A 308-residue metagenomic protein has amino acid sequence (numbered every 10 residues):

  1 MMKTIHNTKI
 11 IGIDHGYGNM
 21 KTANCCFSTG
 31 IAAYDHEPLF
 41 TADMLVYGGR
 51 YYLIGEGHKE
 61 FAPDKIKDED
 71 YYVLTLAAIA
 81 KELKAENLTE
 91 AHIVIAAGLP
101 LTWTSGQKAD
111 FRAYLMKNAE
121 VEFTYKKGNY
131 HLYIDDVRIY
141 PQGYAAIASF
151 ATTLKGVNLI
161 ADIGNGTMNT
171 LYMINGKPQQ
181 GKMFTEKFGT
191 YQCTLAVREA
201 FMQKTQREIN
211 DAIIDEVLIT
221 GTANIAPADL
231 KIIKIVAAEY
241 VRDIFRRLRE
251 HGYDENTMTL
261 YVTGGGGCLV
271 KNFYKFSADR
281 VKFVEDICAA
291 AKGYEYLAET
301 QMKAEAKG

Functional and structural regions predicted by a protein language model:
M1-I160, K177-Q192, K204, A212-G308: Nucleotide/phosphate-binding catalytic cleft detector across ATP-hydrolyzing and phosphate-transferring enzymes
I163-N169: Ser/Thr-glycine-rich phosphate-binding loops at phosphate-binding pockets of nucleotides, nucleotide cofactors
T170-N175: PRPP/pyrophosphate-binding module of the type I phosphoribosyltransferase fold
R198-K204: Acidic, metal/cofactor-coordinating or nucleic-acid-engaging core segments within structured domains
